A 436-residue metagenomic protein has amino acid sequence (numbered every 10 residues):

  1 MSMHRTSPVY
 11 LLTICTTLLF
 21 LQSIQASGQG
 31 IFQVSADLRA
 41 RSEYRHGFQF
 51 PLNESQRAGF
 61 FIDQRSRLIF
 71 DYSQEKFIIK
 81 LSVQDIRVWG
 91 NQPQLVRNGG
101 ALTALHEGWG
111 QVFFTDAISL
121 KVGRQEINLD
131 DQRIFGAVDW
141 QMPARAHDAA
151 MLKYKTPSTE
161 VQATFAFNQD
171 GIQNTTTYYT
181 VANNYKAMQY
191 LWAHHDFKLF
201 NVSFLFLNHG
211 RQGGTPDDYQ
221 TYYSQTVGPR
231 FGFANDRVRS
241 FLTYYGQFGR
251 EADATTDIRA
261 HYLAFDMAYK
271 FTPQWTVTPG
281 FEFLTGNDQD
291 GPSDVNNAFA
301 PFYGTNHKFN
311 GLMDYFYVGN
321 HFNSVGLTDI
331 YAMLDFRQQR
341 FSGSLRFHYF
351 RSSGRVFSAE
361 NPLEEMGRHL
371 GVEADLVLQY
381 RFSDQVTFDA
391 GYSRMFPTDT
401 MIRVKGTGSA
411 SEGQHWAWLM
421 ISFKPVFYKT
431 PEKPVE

Functional and structural regions predicted by a protein language model:
S2-T13: Bacterial N-terminal signal peptides that target proteins for export
L12-Q22: Bacterial N-terminal signal peptides
G28-Q49, K76-L81, F200-N201: Transmembrane beta-strand segments of Gram-negative outer membrane beta-barrel proteins
G30-Q33, F113-L120, V138-V295, I330 (+6 more regions): Signature for the C-terminal beta-barrel architecture of outer-membrane proteins
S42-F50, I78, R87-N91, N128-R133 (+8 more regions): Gram-negative outer-membrane beta-barrel proteins
N53-Q64, Q74-D116, L129-A137, N174 (+4 more regions): Surface-exposed loop and membrane-interface regions of Gram-negative outer-membrane beta-barrel proteins
S293-S324: Flexible glycine-rich, low-complexity coil/linker segments exposed to the extracellular/periplasmic environment
S411-E436: Outer-membrane beta-barrel "beta-signal"
